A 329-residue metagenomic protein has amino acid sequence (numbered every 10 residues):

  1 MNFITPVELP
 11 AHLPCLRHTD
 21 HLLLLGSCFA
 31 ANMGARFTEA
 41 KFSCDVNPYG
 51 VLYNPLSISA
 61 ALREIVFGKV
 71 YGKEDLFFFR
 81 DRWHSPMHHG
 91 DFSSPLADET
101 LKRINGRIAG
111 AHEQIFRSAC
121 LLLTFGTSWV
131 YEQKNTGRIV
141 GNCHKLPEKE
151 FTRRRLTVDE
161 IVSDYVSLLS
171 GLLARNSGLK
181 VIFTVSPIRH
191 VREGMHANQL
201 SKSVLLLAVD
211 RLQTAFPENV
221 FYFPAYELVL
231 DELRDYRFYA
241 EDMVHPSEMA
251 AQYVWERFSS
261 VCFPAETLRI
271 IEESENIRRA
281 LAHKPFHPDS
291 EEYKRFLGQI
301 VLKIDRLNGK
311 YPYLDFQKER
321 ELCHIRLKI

Functional and structural regions predicted by a protein language model:
M1-I329: Extracellular glycan-modifying ectodomains
